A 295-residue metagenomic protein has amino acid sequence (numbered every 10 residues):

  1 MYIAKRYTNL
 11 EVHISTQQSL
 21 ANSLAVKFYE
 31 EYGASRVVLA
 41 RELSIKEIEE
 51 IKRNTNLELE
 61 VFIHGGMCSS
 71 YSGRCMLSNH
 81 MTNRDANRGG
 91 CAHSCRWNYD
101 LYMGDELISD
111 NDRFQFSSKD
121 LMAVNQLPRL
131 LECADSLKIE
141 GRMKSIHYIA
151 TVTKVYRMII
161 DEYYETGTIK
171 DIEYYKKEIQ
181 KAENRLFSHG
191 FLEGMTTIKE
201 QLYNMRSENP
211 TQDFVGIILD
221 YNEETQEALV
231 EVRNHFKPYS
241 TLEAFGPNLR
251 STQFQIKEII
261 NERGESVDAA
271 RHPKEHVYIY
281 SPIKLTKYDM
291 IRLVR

Functional and structural regions predicted by a protein language model:
M1-F28: N-terminal active-site wall of soluble small-molecule enzyme domains
E11, K27, S35-R295: Surface-exposed amphipathic alpha-helical tracts and adjacent flexible/coil segments at the periphery of soluble enzymes
